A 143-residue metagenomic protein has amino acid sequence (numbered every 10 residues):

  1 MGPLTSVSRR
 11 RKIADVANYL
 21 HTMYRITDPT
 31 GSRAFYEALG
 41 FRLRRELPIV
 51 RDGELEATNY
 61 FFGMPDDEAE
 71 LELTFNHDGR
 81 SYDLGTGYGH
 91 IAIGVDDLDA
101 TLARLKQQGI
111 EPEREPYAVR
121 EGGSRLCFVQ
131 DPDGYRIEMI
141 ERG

Functional and structural regions predicted by a protein language model:
G2-L4, R9-D15, E46-P48, F61 (+2 more regions): Vicinal oxygen chelate
Y19-H21, G87-I91: Eukaryotic phosphotyrosine signaling hubs
M23-E68: Core segments of cupin and vicinal oxygen chelate
D28-P29, D96-L98: Helix N-cap motif at beta-to-alpha junctions
F35, D99-R104: Short amphipathic alpha-helices within nucleic acid-binding modules
E56, G87, G123: Exposed loop/turn and edge beta-strand positions of beta-sandwich/beta-sheet ligand-binding modules
D66-L71, D83: Arg/Lys-rich, alpha-helical DNA-contact motif
L71-T74, E138: Conserved beta-strand in the GNAT
